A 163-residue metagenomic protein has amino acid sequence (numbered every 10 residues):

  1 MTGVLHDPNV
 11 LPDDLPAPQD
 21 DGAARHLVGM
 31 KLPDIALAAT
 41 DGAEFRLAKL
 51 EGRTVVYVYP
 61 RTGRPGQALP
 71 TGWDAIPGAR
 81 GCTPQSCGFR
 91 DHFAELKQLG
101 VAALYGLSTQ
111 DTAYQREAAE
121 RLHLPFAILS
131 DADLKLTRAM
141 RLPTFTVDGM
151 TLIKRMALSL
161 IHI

Functional and structural regions predicted by a protein language model:
M1-L11, P125-L129: Short, compositionally biased leader-like segments
H6-A48, Q67: N-terminal "domain-start" segment that seeds a small globular fold
I35, M156-L158: Generic short beta-strand
R46-C87: Short active-site neighborhood of thiol/selenol oxidoreductases, capturing the structured segment around
C82, D91-Y105: Helix-adjacent hinge/juxtasegments
Y105, R116-I153: Short, internal strand/loop/helix patches that form the active-site neighborhood or redox-interaction surface
Q110: Conserved, well-structured core segments that form or line functional sites
I161-I163: Conserved small/polar residues in nucleotide/adenosyl-binding loops
